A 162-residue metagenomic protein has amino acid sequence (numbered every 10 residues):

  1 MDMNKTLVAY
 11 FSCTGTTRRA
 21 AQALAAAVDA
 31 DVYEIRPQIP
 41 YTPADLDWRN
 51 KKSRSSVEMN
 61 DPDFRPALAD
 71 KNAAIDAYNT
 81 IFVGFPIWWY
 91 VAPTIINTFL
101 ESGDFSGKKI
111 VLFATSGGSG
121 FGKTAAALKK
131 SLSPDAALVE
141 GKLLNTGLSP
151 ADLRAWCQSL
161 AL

Functional and structural regions predicted by a protein language model:
M1-T80, Y90-A92, N97, E101 (+2 more regions): N-terminal beta1-alpha1-beta2 submodule of the flavodoxin-like/Rossmannoid cofactor-binding fold
F85-P86: Glycine-rich, N-terminal phosphate-binding loop of Rossmann-like dinucleotide-binding domains
W89-Y90, G118: Acidic catalytic loop of the alpha/beta-hydrolase fold
V111-L148: Short, glycine-/small-residue-rich phosphate/pyrophosphate-handling segment
